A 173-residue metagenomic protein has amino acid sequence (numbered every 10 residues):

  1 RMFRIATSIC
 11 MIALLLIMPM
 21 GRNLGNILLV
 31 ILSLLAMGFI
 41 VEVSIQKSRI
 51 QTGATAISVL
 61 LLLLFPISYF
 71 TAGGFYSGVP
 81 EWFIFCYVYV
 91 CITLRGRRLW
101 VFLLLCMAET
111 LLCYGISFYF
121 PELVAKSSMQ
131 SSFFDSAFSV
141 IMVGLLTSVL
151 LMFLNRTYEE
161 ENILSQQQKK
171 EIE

Functional and structural regions predicted by a protein language model:
R1-A6: N-terminal membrane topogenic signal
T7-I12, L60-L62: Core segments of transmembrane alpha-helices that mediate helix-helix packing or line hydrophobic substrate/ligand
I12-A36, S48-A56, G73-Y76, I92-I163: Alpha-helical transmembrane segments and their interfaces in multipass membrane proteins
M37-E42, A137, K169: Low-complexity, intrinsically disordered short peptide segments enriched in small/polar/basic residues
F39-S44, L63-F75, F83-L99: Generic transmembrane alpha-helix motif of multi-pass integral membrane proteins
T55-S58, E81-C86, L105: "Short basic amphipathic alpha-helical interaction patches in structured regions
L62-L63, A137: Alpha-helical structural motif
